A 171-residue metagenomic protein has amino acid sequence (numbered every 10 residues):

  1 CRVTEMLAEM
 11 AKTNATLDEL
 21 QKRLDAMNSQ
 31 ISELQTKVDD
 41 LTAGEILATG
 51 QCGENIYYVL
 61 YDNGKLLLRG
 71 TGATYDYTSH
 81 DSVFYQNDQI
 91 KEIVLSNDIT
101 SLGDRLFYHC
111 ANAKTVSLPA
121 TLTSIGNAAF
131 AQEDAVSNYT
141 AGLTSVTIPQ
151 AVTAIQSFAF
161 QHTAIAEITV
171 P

Functional and structural regions predicted by a protein language model:
C1-A43: Extended alpha-helical stalk/coiled-coil segments
C1-L17, Y108, G142-T144, Q161 (+1 more regions): Short intrinsically disordered, low-complexity coil segments enriched in acidic
G44-K91: N-terminal segments that cap or nucleate solenoid repeat domains
G64-G72, D88-S101, A111-S124, A135-A154 (+1 more regions): Structural signature of tandem-repeat unit edges
G103-L106, G126-A131, Q156-A159: Consensus positions within tandem repeat domains that build extended binding/scaffold surfaces
